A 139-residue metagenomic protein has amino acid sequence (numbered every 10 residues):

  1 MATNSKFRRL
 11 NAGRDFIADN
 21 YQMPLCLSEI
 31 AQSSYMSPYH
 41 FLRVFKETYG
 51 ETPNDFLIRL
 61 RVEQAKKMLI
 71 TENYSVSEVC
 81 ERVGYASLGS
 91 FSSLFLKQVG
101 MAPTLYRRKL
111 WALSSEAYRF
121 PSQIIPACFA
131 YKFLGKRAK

Functional and structural regions predicted by a protein language model:
M1, P24-L57, R82-A102: Basic/polar phosphate-binding segments, predominantly the helix-turn-helix DNA-binding elements of transcriptional
M1-R8: Basic, helix-initiating cap at the start of DNA-binding domains
K6, S34, L69: Charged, low-complexity surface patches
N11-D19, P24, T48-V83, K109-L134: Terminal helix-turn-helix DNA-binding modules in bacterial transcription factors
L88-I124: A mid-sequence interfacial segment
A138-K139: Intrinsically disordered, low-complexity and often Lys/Arg-enriched segments
